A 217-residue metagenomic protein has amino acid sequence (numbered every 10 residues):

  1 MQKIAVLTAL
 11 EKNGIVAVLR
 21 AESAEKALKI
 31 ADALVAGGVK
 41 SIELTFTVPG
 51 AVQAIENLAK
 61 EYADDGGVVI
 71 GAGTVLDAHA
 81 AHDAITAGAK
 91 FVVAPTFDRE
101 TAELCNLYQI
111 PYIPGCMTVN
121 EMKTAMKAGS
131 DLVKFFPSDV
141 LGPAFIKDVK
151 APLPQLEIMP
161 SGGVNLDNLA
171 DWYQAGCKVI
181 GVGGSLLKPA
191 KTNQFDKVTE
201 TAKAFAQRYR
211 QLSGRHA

Functional and structural regions predicted by a protein language model:
M1-H79, D83-A87, L107, Q155 (+2 more regions): Conserved N-terminal beta1-alpha1 strand-loop-helix module at the mouth
V18, E43, G71, V93 (+3 more regions): Conserved beta-strand positions in the central sheet of alpha/beta enzyme cores
R20-E22, I70-A78, A94-D98, P114-V119 (+2 more regions): Glycine-rich beta-to-alpha transition loops that act as phosphate-gripper elements at the mouths of alpha/beta enzyme
I30, D77-A87, N120-A128, F145 (+1 more regions): Catalytic cores of alpha/beta
G38, Y62, G88, T96 (+5 more regions): Conserved functional loop/turn residues at catalytic and ligand-binding sites
F91, P95-V140: Histidine/lysine/aspartate-rich catalytic loop segments that bind and position anionic ligands
P95-L104, F136-P143, A175-V198: Glycine-rich phosphate-binding active-site loops on the catalytic face of alpha/beta enzymes
Y112, G142-L153, I158: CoA-thioester-processing core
